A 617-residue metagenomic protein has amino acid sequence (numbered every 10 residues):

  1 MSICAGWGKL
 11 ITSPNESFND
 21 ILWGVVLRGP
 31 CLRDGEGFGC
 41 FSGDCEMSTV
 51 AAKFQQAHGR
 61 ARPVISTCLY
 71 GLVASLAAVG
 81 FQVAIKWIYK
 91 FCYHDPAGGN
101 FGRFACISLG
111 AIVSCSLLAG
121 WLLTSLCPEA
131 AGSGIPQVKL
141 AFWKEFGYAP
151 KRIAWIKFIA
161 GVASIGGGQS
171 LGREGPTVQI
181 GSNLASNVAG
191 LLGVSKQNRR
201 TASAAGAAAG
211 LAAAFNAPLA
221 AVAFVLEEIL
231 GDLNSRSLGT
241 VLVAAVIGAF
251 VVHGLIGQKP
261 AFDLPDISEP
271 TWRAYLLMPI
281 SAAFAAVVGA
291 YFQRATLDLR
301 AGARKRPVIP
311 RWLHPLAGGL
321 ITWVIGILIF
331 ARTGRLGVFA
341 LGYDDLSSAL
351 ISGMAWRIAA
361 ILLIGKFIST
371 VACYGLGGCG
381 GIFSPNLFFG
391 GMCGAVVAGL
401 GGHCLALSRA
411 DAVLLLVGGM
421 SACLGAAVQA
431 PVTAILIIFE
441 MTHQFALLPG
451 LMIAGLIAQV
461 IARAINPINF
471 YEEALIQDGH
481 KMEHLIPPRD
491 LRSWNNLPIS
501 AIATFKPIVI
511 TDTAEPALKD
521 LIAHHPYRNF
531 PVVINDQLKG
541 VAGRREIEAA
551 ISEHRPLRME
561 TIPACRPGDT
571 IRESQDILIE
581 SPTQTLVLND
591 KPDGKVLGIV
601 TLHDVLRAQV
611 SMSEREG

Functional and structural regions predicted by a protein language model:
S2-C4, S13: Low-acidity, Ser/Thr- and Arg-rich intrinsically disordered low-complexity segments
L10: Cationic, low-complexity basic patches in intrinsically disordered or flexible, solvent-exposed regions
S13, F18-L22, G37-N496, S500-L518 (+4 more regions): Alpha-helical transmembrane segments and immediately membrane-proximal extracytoplasmic
I508-P526, V532-I534, I551, P563-K591 (+1 more regions): The conserved cystathionine-beta-synthase
L538, V596-I599: Glycine-rich acetyl-CoA-binding "A-motif" of GNAT/NAT acetyltransferases
R555-R558: PAS and related sensory helical modules
